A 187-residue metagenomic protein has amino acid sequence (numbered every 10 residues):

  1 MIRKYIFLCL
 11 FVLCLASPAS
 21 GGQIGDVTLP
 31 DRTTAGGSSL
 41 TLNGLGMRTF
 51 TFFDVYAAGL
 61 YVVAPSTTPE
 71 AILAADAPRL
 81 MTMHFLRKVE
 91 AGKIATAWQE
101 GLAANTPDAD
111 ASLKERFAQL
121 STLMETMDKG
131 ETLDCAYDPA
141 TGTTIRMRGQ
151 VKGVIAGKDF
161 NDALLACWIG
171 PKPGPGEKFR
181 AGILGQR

Functional and structural regions predicted by a protein language model:
M1-F7: Bacterial N-terminal signal peptides that target proteins for export
F7-A16: Bacterial N-terminal signal peptides
S20-R187: Terminal leader/tail segments of proteins
